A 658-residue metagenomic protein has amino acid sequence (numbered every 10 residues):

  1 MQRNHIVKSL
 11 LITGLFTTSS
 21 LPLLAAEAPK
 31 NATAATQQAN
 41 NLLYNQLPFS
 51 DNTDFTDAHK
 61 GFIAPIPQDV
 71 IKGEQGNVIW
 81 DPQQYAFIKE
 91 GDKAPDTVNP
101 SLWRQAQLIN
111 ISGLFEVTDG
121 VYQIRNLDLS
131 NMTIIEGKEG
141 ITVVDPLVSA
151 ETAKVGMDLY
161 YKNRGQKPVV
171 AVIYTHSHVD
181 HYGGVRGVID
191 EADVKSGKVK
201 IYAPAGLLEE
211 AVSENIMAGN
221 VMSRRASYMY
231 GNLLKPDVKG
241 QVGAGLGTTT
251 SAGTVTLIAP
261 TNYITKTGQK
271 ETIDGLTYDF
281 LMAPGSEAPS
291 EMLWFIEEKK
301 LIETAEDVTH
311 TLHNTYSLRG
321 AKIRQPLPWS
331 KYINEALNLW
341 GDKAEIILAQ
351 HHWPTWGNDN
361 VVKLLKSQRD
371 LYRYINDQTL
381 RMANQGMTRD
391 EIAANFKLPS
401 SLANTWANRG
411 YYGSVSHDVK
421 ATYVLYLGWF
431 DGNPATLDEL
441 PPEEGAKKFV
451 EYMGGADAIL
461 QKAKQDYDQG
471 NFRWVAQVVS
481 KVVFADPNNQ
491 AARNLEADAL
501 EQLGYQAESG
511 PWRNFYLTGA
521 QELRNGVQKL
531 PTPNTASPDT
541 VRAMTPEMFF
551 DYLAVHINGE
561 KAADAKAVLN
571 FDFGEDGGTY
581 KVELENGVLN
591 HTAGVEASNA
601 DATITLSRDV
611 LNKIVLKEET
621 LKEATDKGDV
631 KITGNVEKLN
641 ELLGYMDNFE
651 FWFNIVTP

Functional and structural regions predicted by a protein language model:
M1-A26: Gram-negative bacterial Sec-dependent N-terminal signal peptides
A25, N471-Q477, F484, N488 (+1 more regions): Feature captures hydrophobic
A28-N40, L301, T311, L327-E391 (+3 more regions): Divalent-metal (often Zn2+) His-rich catalytic cores of metallo-beta-lactamase-fold enzymes
Q107-K167, E291-I296, K300-E306: Conserved beta-strand hairpin/beta-sheet module of binuclear metal-dependent hydrolase folds, prominently
E139-G140, A150-K200, V483: Active-site metal-binding motif and surrounding structural segment of the metallo-beta-lactamase
G140-E151, A252, T256-N262, G268-Q385: Metallo-beta-lactamase
A446-V478: Alpha-helical segment of the N-proximal tetratricopeptide repeat
